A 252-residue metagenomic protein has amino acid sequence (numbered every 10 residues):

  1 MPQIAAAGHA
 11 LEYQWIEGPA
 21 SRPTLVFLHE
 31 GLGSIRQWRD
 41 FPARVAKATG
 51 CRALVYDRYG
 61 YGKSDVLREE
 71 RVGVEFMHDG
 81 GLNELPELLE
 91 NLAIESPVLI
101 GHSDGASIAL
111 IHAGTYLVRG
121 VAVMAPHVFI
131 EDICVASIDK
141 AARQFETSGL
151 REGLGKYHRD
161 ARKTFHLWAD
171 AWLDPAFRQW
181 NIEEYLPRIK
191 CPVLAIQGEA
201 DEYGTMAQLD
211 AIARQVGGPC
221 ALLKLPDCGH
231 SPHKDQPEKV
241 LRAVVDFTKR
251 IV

Functional and structural regions predicted by a protein language model:
W15-L67: Conserved HGGG/HGGXW glycine-rich cap/lid loop of the alpha/beta-hydrolase fold
R58-S96: Active-site loop/oxyanion-hole signature of alpha/beta-hydrolase fold enzymes
S107-G149: Flexible "cap/lid" loop of the alpha/beta hydrolase fold
I189, A195-Q197: Short beta-strand/loop motif that positions the catalytic acidic residue of the alpha/beta-hydrolase fold
C191, T205-A213: Short alpha-helix in the alpha/beta-hydrolase fold that links the catalytic acid
E199-G204: Acidic catalytic loop of the alpha/beta-hydrolase fold
R214-H230: Catalytic histidine neighborhood in serine/cysteine hydrolases with alpha/beta-hydrolase-type architecture
P226-V252: Catalytic active-site module of serine/aspartate enzymes centered on a nucleophile-bearing elbow/loop
